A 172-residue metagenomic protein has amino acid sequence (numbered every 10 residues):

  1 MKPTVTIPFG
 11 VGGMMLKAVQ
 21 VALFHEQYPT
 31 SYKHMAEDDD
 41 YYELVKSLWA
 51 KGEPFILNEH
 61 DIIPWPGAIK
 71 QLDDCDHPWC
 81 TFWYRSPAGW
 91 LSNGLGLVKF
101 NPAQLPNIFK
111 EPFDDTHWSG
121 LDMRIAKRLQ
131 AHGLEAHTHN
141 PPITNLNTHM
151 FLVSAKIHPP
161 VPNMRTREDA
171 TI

Functional and structural regions predicted by a protein language model:
M1, K51-P54, L134: Short coil/turn segments at beta-strand junctions that form active-site/ligand-binding loops
M1-A36: N-proximal low-complexity "stem/linker" segments adjacent to membrane-targeting elements
M14-A18, Y42-V45, G67-I69: Acidic helix N-cap motif at the loop->helix transition within catalytic regions of sugar-transfer enzymes
A36-V45, W65, W118-S119: A short, glycine-/small-residue-rich helix N-cap motif at loop->alpha-helix starts within glycosyltransferase
Y42-P54: Active-site nucleotide-sugar/metal-binding loop of Leloir-type enzymes
G52-I63: Short beta-strand-to-loop acidic/aromatic patch adjacent to the donor-nucleotide binding site
I62-K127: Conserved catalytic core of nucleotide-sugar-dependent glycosyltransferases
F113-I172: C-terminal catalytic/acceptor-binding lobe
